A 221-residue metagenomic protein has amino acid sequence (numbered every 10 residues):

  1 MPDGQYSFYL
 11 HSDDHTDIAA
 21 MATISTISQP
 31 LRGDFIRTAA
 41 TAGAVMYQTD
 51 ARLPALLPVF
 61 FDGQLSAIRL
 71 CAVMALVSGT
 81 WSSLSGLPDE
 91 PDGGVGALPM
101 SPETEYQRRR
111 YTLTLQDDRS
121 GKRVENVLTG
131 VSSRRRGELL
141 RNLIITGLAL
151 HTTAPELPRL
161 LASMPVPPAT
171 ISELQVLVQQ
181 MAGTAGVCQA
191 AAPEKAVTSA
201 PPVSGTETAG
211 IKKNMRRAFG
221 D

Functional and structural regions predicted by a protein language model:
M1-D221: Charged, low-complexity intrinsically disordered terminal regions and linker tails
